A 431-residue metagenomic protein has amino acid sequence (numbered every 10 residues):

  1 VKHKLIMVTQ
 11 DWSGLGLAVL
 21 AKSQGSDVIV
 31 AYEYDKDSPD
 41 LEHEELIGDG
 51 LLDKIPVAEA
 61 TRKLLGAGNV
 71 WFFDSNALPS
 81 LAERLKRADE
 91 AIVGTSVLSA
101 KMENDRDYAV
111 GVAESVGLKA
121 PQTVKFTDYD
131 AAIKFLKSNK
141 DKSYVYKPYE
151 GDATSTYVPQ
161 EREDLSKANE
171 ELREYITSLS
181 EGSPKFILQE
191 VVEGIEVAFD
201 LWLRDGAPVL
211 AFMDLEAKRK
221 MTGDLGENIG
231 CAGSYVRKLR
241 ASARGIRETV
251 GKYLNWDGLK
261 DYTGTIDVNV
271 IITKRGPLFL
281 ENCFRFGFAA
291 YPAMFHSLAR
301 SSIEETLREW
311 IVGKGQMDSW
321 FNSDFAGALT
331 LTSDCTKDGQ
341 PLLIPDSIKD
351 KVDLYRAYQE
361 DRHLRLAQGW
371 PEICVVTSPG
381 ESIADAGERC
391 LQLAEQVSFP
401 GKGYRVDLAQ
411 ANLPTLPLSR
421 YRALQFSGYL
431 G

Functional and structural regions predicted by a protein language model:
V1-L98: ATP-binding N-terminal substructure of ATP-dependent carboxylate-amine bond-forming enzymes
I6-T9, A60-R62, N104-K185, D205 (+2 more regions): Active-site nucleotide/adenylate-binding loops and adjacent lid/helix of ATP-dependent enzymes
Y144, S180, Q392-L408: Short arginine-rich
Y157-A289, F295: Internal nucleotide-binding/catalytic subdomain
S234-R237, L329, E372-G380: Short, well-ordered beta-strand elements within core beta-sheets of diverse protein domains
I246-D267, C283-K351, A357-E360: Active-site "cap" helix and flanking loop/linker of ATP-utilizing ligase/carboxylase catalytic domains
L408-G431: A cross-kingdom feature marking charged/low-complexity
